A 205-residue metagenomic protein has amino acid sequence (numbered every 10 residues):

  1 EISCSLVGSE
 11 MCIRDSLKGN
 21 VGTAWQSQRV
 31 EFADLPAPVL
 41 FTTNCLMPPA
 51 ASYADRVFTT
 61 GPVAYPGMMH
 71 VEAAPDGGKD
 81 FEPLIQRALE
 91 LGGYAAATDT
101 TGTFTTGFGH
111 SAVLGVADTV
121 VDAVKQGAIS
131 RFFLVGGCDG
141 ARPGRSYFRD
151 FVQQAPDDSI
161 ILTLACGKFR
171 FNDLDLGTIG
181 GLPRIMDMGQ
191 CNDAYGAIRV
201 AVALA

Functional and structural regions predicted by a protein language model:
E1-G8, C12-I13: Single conserved hydrophobic/aromatic residue that forms the stacking wall/gate of nucleotide- or nucleobase-binding
S3-C4, E31, V124, Q153: Structural motif
E10, R14-K79, G140-A203: Catalytic or ion-translocation cores adjacent to nucleophile or general acid/base/metal-coordination motifs in diverse
L46, V71, L84-A95, A123-G127 (+3 more regions): Change "in soluble alpha/beta enzymes" to "in soluble alpha/beta proteins
P62-M68, Q86-F108, I129, P183: Gly-rich Lys/Arg/Thr-decorated short loops/hinges at beta-loop-alpha junctions or inter-strand turns that position
F81-A88, V113, V120, F151 (+1 more regions): Generic structural signal of hydrophobic/aromatic residues within well-ordered alpha-helices of folded domains
T98-S130, L134-L176: Accessory "access/gating" subregions that flank catalytic or transport cores
